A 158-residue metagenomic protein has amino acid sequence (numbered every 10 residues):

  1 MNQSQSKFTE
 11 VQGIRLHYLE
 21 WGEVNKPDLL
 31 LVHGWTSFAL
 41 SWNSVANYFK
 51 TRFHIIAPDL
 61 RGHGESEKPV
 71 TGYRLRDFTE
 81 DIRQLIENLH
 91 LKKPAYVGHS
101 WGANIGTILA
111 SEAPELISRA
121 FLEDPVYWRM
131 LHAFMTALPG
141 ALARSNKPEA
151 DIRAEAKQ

Functional and structural regions predicted by a protein language model:
M1-R15: N-terminal cap/lid segment of alpha/beta-hydrolase-fold proteins
I14-T71: Conserved HGGG/HGGXW glycine-rich cap/lid loop of the alpha/beta-hydrolase fold
D59, A95, S118-F121: Residue in the alpha/beta-hydrolase core beta-strand immediately N-terminal to the catalytic nucleophile
R76-P94: Conserved acidic catalytic loop of the alpha/beta-hydrolase fold
F78, Y96-G98, E123: Short beta-strand immediately N-terminal to the catalytic nucleophile in serine-hydrolase-like folds
G98, G102, G106: Gly/Ala-rich beta-loop-alpha elbow adjacent to hydrolase catalytic centers
T107-E112, S118-R153: Flexible "cap/lid" loop of the alpha/beta hydrolase fold
